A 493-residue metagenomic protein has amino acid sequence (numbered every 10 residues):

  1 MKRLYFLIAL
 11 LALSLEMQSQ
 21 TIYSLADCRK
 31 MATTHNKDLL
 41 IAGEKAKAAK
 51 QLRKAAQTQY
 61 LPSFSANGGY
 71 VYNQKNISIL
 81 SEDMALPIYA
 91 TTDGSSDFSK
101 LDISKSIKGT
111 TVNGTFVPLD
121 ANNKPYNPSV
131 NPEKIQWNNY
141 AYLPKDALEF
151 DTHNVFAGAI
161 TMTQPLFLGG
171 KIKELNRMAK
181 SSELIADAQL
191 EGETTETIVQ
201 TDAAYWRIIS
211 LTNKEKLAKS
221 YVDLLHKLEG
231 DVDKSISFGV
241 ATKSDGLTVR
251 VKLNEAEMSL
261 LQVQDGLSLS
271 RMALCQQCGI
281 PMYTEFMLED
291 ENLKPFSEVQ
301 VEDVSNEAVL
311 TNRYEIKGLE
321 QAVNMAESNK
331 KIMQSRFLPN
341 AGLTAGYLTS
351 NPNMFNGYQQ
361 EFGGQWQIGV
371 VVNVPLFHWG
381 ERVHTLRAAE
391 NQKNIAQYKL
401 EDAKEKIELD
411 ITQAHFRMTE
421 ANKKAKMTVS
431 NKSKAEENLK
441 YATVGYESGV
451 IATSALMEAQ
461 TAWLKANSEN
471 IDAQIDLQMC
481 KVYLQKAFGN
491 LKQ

Functional and structural regions predicted by a protein language model:
L4-L13: Sec-dependent N-terminal signal peptides
S19-S78, M282, L288-N324, K404 (+1 more regions): Bacterial Sec-pathway N-terminal export signals of envelope proteins
L40, F64-S78, K145-H153, T163-G192 (+5 more regions): Small/polar (Gly/Ser/Thr/Ala-rich) solvent-exposed segments that form structured loops/beta-strands/short helices used
I41-A56, E193, V199-K216, K234 (+5 more regions): Amphipathic alpha-helical coiled-coil segments
Q51-R53, A188-A308, R417, A421 (+1 more regions): Periplasmic alpha-helical coiled-coil/stalk elements that build and connect Gram-negative outer-membrane
G68-I160, E291-V299, K331, A345-V374: Small/polar, glycine/serine/threonine/aspartate-rich low-complexity segments that form flexible
V155-A157, A203, T248, N340 (+1 more regions): Transmembrane beta-barrel architecture of outer-membrane proteins
